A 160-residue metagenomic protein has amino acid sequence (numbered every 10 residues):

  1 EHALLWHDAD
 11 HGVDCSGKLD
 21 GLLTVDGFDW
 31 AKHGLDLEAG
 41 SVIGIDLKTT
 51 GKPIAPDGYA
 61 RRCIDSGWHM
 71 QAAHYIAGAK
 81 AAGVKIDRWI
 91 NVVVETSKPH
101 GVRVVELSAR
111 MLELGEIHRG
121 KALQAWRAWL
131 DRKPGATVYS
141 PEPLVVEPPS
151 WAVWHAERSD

Functional and structural regions predicted by a protein language model:
E1-I54: Catalytic cores of nuclease domains that cleave nucleic-acid phosphodiester backbones
G51-S66: Short helix/strand-bridging catalytic loops that position acidic/His residues to coordinate divalent metals and engage
R62-H69, H74-D160: Metal-dependent nuclease catalytic regions and adjoining charged, substrate-binding loops involved in nucleic-acid end
